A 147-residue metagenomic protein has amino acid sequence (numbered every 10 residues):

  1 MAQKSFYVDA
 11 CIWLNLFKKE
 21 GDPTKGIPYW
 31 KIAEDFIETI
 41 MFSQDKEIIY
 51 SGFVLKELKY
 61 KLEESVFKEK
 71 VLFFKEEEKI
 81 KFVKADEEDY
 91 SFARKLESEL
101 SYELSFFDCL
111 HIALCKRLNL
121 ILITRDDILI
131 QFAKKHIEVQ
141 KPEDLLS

Functional and structural regions predicted by a protein language model:
M1-I49, L62-E69: Short, well-structured N-terminal submotif of metal-dependent ribonuclease cores
M1-S5, K25, I40, F82 (+2 more regions): Acidic, PIN/NYN-like endoribonuclease modules and their adjacent C-terminal/linker elements
I12-W13, V54, D89, H111 (+1 more regions): Alpha-helix capping/helix-boundary segments
K19-E20, K61, L96, K135-H136: Residue-level signal for well-ordered alpha-helical positions
S65-L72, I80-V83: Helix-adjacent hinge/juxtasegments
I80-R125: Active-site neighborhoods of divalent-metal-dependent phosphate/nucleic-acid chemistry enzymes
